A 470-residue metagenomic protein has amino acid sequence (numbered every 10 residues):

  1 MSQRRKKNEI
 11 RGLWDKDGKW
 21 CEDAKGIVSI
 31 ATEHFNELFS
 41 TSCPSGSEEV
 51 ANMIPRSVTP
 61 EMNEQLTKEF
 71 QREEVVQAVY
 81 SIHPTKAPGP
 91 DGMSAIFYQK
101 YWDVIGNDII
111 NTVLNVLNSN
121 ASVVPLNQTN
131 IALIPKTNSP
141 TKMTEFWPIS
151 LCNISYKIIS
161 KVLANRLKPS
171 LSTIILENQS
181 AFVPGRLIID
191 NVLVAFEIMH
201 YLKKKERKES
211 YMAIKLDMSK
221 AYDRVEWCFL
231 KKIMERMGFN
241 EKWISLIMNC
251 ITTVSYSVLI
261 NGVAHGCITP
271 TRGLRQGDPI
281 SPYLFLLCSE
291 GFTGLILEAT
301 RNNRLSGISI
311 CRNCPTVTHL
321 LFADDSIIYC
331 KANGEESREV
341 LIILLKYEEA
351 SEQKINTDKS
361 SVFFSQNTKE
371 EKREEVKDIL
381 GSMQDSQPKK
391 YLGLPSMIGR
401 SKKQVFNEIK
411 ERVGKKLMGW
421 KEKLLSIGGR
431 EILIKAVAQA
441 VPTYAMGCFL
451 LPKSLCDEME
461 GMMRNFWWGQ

Functional and structural regions predicted by a protein language model:
M1-T144, S150, I158, Q387 (+2 more regions): Surface-exposed loop/turn segments and immediately adjacent short secondary-structure elements within folded domains
R4, L66, I310, D358-S386 (+1 more regions): Short, conserved micro-motifs composed of acidic
G12-W14, K86-M93, P125, K142-L151 (+1 more regions): Conserved catalytic palm subdomain of right-hand nucleotidyl-transferase polymerases, strongest for RNA-directed enzymes
G89, Q128-I131, W147, Q179-A181 (+9 more regions): Catalytic palm active-site di-aspartate
T144-I175, L193-E197, T271-N302, A438: Conserved pre-motif C helix in the palm subdomain of viral-like polymerases
P184, K359-S361, Q366, K390-Q470: Non-catalytic, peripheral interaction segments enriched in hydrophobic/basic residues
M218-A323, K331-G334, Y391: Conserved polymerase palm-domain catalytic core
K220-M237, A323-E349, F364-R373, I398-K402: Catalytic palm subdomain of template-directed nucleic-acid polymerases, centered on the conserved carboxylate motif
